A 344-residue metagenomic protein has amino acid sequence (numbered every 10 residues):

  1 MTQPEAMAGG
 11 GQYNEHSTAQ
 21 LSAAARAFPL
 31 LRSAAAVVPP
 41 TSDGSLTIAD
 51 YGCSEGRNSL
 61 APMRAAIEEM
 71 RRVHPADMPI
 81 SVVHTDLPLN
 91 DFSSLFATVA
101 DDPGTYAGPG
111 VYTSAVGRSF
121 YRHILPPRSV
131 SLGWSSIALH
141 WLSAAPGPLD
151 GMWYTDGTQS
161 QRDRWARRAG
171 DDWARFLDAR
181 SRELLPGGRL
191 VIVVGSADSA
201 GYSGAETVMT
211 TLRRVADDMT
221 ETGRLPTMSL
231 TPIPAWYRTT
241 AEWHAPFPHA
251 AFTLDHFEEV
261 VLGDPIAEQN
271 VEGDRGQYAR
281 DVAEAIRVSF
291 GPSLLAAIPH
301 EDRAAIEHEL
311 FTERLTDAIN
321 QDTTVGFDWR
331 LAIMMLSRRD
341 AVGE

Functional and structural regions predicted by a protein language model:
M1-T113, R118-R128, W141-D156, A197-D198 (+2 more regions): N-terminal charged/capping segments associated with class I S-adenosyl-L-methionine
A23-R26, R168-D172, A235-T239: Soluble or luminal CAZymes and related metallo-dependent hydrolases
E55, D86-L89, G117-S119, W134-I137 (+4 more regions): Short, flexible loop/turn elements at secondary-structure junctions
F120-G133, D178-R182: Short amphipathic alpha-helices and their capping/turn segments at secondary-structure boundaries
R128-I137, G188-V191, R330-M334: Short SAM/SAH-binding signature in class I
L149-P186: A short glycine-rich, Lys/Arg-flanked "PGG" loop and its adjoining helix->strand segment in the class I
P186-R303: Substrate-binding/catalytic lobe of Class I Rossmann-like enzymes that use SAM or dcSAM, i.e., the mid-to-C-terminal
